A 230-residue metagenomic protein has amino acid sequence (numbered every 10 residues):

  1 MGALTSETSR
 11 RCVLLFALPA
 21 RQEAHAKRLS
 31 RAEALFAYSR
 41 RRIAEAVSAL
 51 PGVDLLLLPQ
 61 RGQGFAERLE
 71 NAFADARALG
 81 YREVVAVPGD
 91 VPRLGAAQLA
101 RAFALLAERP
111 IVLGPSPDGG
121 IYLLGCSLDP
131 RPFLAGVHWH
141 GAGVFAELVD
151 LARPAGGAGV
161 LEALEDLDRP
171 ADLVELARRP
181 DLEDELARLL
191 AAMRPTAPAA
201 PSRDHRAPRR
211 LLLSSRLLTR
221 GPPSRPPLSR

Functional and structural regions predicted by a protein language model:
M1-A24: N-terminal nucleotide-binding beta1-loop-alpha1 segment
E23, D54-R61, G157-D168: Acidic carboxylate-rich catalytic motifs and surrounding loops in phosphoryl-/glycosyl-chemistry enzymes
K27-A34: Short glycine-enriched, charge-decorated loop/helix-capping segments at active-site entrances that position
F36-V53: A short, N-terminal amphipathic alpha-helix
L57-V85, P92-R93, G141: Short phosphate-binding loop-to-helix
P92-G119: Conserved donor-nucleotide/metal-binding helix-loop-beta segment in metal-dependent transferases, i.e., the alpha-helix
P115-L164: Glycogenin-like
E147-R230: Conserved alpha/beta core of the MobA/IspD/sugar-nucleotide pyrophosphorylase nucleotidyltransferase superfamily
